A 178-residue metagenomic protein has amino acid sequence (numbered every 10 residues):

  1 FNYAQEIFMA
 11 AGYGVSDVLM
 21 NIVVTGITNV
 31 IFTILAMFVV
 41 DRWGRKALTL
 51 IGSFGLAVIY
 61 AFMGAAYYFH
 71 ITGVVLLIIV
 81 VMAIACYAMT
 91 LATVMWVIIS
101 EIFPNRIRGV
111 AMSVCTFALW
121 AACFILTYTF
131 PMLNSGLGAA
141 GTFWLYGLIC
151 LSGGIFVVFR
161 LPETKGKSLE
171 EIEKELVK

Functional and structural regions predicted by a protein language model:
F1-K178: Alpha-helical transmembrane bundle of multi-pass membrane proteins
